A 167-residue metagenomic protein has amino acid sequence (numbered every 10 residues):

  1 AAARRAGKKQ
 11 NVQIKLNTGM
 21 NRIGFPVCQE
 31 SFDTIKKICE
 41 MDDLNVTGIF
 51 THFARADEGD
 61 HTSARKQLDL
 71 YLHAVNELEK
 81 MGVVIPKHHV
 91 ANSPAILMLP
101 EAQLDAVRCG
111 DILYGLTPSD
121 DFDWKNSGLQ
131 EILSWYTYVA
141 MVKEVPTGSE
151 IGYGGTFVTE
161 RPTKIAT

Functional and structural regions predicted by a protein language model:
A2-N11, T18-P146: Active-site loop/helix belt of alpha/beta enzymes
I132, Y136-T167: Functionally critical, mid-to-C-terminal surface segments that flank or help form catalytic/ligand
